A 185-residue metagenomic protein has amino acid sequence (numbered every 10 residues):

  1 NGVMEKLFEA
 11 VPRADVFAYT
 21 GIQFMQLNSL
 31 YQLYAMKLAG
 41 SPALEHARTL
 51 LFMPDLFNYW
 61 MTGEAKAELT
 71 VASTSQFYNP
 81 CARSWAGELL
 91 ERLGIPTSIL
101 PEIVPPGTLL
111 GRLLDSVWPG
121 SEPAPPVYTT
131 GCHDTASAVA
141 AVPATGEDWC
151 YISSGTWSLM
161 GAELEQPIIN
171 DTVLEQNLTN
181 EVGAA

Functional and structural regions predicted by a protein language model:
N1-L7, A47, L51-W85, S121-A185: Glycine-rich phosphate-binding loop of actin/hexokinase-like ATP-binding domains
N1-Y19: Phosphate-binding loop and its immediate beta->loop->alpha context in nucleotide/phosphate-handling enzymes
R13-H133: Gly/Ser/Thr-rich active-site cleft segment
